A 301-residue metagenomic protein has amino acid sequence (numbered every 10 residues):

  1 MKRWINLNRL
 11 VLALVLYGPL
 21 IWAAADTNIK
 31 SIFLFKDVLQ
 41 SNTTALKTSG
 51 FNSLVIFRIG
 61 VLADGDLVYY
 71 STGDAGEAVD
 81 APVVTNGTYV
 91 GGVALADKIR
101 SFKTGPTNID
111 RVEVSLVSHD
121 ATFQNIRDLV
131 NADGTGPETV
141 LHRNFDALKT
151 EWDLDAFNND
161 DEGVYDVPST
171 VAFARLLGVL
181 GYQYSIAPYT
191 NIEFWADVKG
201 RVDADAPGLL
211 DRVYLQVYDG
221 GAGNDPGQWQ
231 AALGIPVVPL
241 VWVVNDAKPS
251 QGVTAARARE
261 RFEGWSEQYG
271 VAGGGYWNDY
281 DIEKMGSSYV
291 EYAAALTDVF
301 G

Functional and structural regions predicted by a protein language model:
M1-L12: Classical eukaryotic N-terminal signal peptides for Sec-dependent ER targeting/secretion, especially the positively
N8-L10, P19, G76: Intrinsic disorder/low-complexity detector
L10-V15, S31: Short non-domain terminal segments
V15-D26: N-terminal signal peptide
A24-R259, Q268-V271, Y280-F300: Chitinase-like catalytic core of GlcNAc-active glycosidases
G274-G275: Glycine-rich phosphate-binding active-site loops on the catalytic face of alpha/beta enzymes
